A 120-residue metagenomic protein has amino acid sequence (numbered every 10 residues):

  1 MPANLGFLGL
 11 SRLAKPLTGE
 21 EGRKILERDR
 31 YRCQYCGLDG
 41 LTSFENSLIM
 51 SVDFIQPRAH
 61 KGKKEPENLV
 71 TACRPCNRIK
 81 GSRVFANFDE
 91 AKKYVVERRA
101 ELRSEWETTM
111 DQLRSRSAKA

Functional and structural regions predicted by a protein language model:
M1-E20, L38-L41, K92-A120: A boundary/linker detector
P16-K24, Q56-K63: Short, intrinsically disordered, charge-biased short linear motifs at domain edges
L17-M50, C73: Short cysteine-rich loop/turn motifs with clustered Cys
G22, R28, R32, R78-R83 (+1 more regions): Basic side chains
C33-Q34, H60-P66, K93, R103: Residues in flexible loops and secondary-structure boundaries
L38-T71, V84-F85: Histidine-centered nuclease catalytic patch
G62-P75, D89, E105-R116: Short, Lys/Arg-enriched charge-dense amphipathic segments
L69-R98: A contiguous, mid-protein "functional segment" used to position or interact with cofactors/ions or partner subunits
